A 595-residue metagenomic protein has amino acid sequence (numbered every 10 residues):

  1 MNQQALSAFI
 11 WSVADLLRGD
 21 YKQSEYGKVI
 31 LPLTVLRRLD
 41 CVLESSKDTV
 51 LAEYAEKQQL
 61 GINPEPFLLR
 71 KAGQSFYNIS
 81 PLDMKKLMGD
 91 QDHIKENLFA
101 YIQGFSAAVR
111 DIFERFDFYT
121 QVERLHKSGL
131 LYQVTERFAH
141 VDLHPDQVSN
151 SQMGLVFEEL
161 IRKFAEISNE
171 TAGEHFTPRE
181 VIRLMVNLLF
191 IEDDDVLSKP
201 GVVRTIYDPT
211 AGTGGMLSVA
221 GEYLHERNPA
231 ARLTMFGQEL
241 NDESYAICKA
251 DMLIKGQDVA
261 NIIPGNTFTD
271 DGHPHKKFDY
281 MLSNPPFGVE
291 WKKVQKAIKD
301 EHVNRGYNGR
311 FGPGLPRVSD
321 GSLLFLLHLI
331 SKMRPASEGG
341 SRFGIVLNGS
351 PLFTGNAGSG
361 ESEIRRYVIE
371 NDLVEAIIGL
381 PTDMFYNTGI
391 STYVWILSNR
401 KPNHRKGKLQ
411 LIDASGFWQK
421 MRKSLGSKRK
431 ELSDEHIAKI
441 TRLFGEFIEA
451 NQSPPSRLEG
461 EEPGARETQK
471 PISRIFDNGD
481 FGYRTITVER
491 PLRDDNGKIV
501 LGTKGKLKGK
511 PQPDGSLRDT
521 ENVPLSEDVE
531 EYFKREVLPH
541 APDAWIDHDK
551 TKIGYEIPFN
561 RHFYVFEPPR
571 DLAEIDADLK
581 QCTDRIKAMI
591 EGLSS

Functional and structural regions predicted by a protein language model:
M1-D194, N261-G272, G379-T382, K406-D413 (+3 more regions): Non-catalytic, mostly N-terminal accessory regions of nucleic-acid modification and defense proteins
F9, L16, K22-Y26, I30-R38 (+4 more regions): Conserved Class I SAM-dependent methyltransferase catalytic core
D20, Q295-D320, S350-G360, P381-N387 (+3 more regions): Short, contiguous acidic/charged loop-to-helix segments that flank catalytic cores in large enzymes
A172-S283, F287-E301, L323, N348-S350 (+6 more regions): Conserved S-adenosyl-L-methionine
S218, A246, S283-P285, L323-L327 (+12 more regions): Feature representing long, continuous alpha-helical segments
K277-F278, D320-S322, E338-N348, V374-E375 (+6 more regions): Active-site lining segments that contact anionic ligands and/or coordinate catalytic metals
V294, Y386-S453, G464-R490: Flexible, glycine-/basic-rich loop-and-beta segments that form/coincide with the SAM-dependent methyltransferase
